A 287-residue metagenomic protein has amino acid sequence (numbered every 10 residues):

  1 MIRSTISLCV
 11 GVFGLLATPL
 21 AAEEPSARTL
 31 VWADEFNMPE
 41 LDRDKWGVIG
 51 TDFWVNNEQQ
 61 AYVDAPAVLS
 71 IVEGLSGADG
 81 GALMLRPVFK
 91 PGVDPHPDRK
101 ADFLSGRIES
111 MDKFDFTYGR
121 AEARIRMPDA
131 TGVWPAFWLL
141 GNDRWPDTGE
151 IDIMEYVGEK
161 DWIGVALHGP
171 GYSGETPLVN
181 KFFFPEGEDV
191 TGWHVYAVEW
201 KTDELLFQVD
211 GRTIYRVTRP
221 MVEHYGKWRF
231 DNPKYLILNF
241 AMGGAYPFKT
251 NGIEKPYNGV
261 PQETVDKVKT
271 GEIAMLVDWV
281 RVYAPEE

Functional and structural regions predicted by a protein language model:
M1-S4: Positively charged n-region of N-terminal signal peptides that target proteins for export
S7-A17: Bacterial N-terminal signal peptides
T18-A22: Sec/Tat signal peptide C-region and signal peptidase I cleavage site
E23-E287: GH16 jelly-roll
